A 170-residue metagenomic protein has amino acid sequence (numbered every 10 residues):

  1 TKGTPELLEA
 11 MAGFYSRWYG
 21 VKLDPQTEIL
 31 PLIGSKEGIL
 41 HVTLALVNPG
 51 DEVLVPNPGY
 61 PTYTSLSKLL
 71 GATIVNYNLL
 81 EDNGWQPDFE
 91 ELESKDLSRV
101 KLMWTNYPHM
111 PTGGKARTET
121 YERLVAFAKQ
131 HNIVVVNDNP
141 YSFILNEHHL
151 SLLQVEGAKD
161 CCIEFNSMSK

Functional and structural regions predicted by a protein language model:
T1-G34, H41: N-terminal small-domain helix-loop-helix segment of the aminotransferase-like
K22-I29, P49-E52, R99, K159-C162: Short acidic capping loops at alpha-helix termini that bridge into adjacent secondary structure
A45-S67: Conserved PLP-anchoring active-site segment centered on the Schiff-base-forming lysine
D51, A72, Q130-V134, K159-D160: A short helix->loop->beta-strand "cap" motif at the edges of active sites that frequently abuts
L69-V75: A short helix-loop-beta submotif of the ANL/AMP-binding
V75, L79-L150: Active-site phosphate-binding strand-loop segment of PLP-dependent enzymes
H131, H148-K170: Conserved active-site segment immediately N-terminal to the catalytic lysine that forms the internal aldimine
